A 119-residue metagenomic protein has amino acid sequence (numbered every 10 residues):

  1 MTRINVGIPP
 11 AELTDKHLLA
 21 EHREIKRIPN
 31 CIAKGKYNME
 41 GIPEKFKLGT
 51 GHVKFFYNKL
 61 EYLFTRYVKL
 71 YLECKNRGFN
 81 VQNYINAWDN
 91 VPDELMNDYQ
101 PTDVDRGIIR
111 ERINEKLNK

Functional and structural regions predicted by a protein language model:
M1-K119: Extended, charge-rich alpha-helical interface modules
